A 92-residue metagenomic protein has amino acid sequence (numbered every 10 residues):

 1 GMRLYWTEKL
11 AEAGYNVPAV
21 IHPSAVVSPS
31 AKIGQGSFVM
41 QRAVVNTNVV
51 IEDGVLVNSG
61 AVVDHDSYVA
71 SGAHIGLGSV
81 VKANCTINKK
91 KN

Functional and structural regions predicted by a protein language model:
G1-V26: Phosphate-bearing ligand-interacting subdomains that bind or position ATP/ADP/UDP/GDP/NAD(P) or nucleotide-linked
A19-N92: Structural signal for interior beta-strand "rungs" in well-ordered beta-sheet cores of soluble enzyme domains
